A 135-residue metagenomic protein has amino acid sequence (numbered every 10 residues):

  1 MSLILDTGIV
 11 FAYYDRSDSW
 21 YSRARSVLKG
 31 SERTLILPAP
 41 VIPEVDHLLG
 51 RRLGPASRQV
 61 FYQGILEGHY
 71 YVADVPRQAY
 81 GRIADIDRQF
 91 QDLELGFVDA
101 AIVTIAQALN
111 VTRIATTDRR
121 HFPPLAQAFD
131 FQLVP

Functional and structural regions predicted by a protein language model:
M1-L37, G50-Y62: Short, well-structured N-terminal submotif of metal-dependent ribonuclease cores
G8-I9, P40, Q78, R120: Alpha-helix/helix-capping structural signal
I9, E44-V45, R82: A general alpha-helix detector
S31-L35, H69-Y71, A108-R113: Short active-site oxyanion
I36-L37, D74, F97, T116: Short beta-strand scaffold positions
H69-F90: Acidic catalytic patch
V103, Q107-P135: Acidic, PIN/NYN-like endoribonuclease modules and their adjacent C-terminal/linker elements
